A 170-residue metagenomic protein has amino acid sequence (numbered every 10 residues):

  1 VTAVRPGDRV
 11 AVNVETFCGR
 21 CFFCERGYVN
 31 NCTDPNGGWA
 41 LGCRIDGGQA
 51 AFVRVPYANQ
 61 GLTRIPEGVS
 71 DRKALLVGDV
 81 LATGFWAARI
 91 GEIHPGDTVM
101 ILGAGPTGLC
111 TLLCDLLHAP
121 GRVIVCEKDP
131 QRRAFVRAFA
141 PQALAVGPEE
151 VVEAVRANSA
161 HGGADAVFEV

Functional and structural regions predicted by a protein language model:
V1-C24, P66-G68: Glycine-rich beta-strand-centered segment in the early N-terminal region that forms part of a ligand/cofactor-binding
R5, G48, H94, H118 (+1 more regions): Structured loop/turn residues at beta-strand edges in well-structured enzyme cores
D8, Q142-A143, D165: Conserved acidic residues
N13, F168-V170: Short, well-ordered coil/turn residues at beta-beta hairpins and beta-strand->alpha-helix junctions within
R20-L102: NAD(P)H dinucleotide-binding glycine-rich loop of Rossmann-like/cofactor-binding domains, especially the beta1-alpha1
R64-E149, E153: Mid-domain Rossmann-like dinucleotide-binding core that forms the NAD(H)/NADP(H) cofactor-binding site
E150-G162: Short amphipathic alpha-helix with an adjacent loop that forms part of the alpha/beta core around
G162-F168: Short SAM/SAH-binding signature in class I
